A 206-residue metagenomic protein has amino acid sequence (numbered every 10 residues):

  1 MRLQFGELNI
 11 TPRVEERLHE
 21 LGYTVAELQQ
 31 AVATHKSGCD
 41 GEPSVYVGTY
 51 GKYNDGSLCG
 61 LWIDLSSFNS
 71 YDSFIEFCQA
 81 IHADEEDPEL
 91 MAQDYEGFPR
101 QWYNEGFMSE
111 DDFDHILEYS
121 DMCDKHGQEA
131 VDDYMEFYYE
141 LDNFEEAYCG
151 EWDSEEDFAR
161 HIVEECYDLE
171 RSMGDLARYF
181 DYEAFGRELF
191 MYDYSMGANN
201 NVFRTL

Functional and structural regions predicted by a protein language model:
M1-D40: Ribonuclease/tRNase effector modules and their secretory precursors
L18, I63, D181: Residue-level signature of catalytic and energy-coupling elements of molecular machines, predominantly ATP/GTP-dependent
G38-H82: N-terminal ordered "arm"
C39-G41, T49-K52, A159-L206: Acidic, proline/glycine-rich low-complexity IDRs
N69-E140: Structured domain cores in non-transmembrane regions
H126-Y167, F203-L206: Extracytoplasmic/secretory-pathway segments with low complexity and glycosylation-like composition
